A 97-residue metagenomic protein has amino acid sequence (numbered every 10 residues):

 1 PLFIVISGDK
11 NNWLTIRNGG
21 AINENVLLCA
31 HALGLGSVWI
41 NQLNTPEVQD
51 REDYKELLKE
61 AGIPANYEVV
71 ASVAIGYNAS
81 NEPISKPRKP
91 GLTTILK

Functional and structural regions predicted by a protein language model:
P1-K97: Acidic, surface-exposed loops and disordered segments
